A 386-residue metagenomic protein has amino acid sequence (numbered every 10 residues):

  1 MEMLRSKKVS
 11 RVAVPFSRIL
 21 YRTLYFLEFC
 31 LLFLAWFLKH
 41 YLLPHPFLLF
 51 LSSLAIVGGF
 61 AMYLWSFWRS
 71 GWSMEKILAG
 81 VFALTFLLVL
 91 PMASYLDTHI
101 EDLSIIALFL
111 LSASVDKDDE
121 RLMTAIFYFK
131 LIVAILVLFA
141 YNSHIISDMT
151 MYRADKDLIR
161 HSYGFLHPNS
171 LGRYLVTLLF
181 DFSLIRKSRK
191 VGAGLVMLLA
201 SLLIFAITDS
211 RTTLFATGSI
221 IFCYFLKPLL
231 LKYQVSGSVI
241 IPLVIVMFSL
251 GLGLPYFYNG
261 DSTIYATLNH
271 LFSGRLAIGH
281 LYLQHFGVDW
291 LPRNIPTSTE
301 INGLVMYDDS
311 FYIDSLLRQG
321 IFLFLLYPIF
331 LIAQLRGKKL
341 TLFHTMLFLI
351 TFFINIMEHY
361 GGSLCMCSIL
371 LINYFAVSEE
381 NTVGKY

Functional and structural regions predicted by a protein language model:
M1-S17, L371-Y386: A juxtamembrane structural motif centered on a specific transmembrane helix
L20-H40, S53-I100, I135, F348-T351: N-terminal hydrophobic segments of proteins, predominantly signal-anchor/transmembrane helices of inner/organellar
V89-A134, Y327-A333: Transmembrane alpha-helical segments and their membrane-water interfaces
E120, V133-P168, S262, A266-T267: Membrane-interfacial helix-loop-helix modules of multi-pass inner-membrane proteins that assemble, modify, or transport
T124-I145, L166-F225: Alpha-helical transmembrane segments of multi-pass inner-membrane proteins
P228-A266: A membrane-periplasm/extracellular boundary helix in multi-pass inner-membrane enzymes that assemble envelope glycans
T263-Q319: Long extracytoplasmic/lumenal interhelical loops at the membrane interface of multi-pass membrane proteins
R318-F352, Y374-E380: Hydrophobic transmembrane alpha-helices and their immediate junctions
